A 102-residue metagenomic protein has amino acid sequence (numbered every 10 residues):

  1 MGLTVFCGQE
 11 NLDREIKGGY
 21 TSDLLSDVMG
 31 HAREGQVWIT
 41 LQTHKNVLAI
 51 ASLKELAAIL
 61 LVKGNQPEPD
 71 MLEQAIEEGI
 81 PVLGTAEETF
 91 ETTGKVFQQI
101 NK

Functional and structural regions predicted by a protein language model:
M1-G19: An N-cap/entry alpha-helix motif that binds or orients negatively charged groups
D13-I16, D23-V37, L41-K102: Feature captures the catalytic cores and cofactor-binding loops of soluble hydro-lyases/lyases that act on carboxylate
